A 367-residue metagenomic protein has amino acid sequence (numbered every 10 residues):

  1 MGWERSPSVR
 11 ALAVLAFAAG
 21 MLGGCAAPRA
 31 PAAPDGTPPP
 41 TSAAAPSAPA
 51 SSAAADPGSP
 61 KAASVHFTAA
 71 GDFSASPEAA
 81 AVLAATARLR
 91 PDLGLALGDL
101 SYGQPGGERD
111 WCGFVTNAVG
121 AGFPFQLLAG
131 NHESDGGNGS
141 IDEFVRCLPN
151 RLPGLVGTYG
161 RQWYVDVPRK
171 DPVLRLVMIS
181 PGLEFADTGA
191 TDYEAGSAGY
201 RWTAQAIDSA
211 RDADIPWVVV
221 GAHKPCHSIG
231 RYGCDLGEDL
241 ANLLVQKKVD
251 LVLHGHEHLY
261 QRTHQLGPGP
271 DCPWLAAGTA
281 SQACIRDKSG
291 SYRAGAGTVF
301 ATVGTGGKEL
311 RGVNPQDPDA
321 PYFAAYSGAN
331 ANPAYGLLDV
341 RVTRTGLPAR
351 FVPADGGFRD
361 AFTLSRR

Functional and structural regions predicted by a protein language model:
G2-A13: Bacterial N-terminal signal peptides that target proteins for export
L12-G24: Bacterial N-terminal signal peptides
A26-P28: Bacterial signal peptide processing site
G36, A44, A48-D110, A198 (+2 more regions): N-terminal active-site segment of His-dependent metallophosphoesterases
D72, T86, G94, D99 (+7 more regions): Divalent metal-coordination and catalytic microenvironments
F73-S76, L100-G103, N131-D135, P181-F185 (+4 more regions): Solvent-exposed loop/turn segments at secondary-structure junctions within structured extracellular/periplasmic domains
E108-V218, D239, V245-L251, H264-G328 (+1 more regions): Extended active-site neighborhood of metal-dependent phosphoesterases/phosphodiesterases
L174-R175, G221-C226, P321-F362: Extracellular low-complexity, Gly/Ser/Thr-rich intrinsically disordered linkers and protease-sensitive activation/hinge
